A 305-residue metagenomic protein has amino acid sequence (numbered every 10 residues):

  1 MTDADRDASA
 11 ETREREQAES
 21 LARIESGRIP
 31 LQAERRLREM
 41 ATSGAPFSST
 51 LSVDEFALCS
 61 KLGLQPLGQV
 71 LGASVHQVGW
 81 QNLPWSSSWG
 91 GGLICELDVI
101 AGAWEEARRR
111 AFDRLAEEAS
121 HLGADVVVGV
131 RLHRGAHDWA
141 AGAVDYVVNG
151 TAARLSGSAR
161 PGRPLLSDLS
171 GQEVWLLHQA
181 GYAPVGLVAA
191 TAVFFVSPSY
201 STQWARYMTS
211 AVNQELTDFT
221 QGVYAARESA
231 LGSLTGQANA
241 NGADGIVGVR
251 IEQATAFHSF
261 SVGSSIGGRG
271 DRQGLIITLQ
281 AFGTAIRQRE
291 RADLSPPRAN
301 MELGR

Functional and structural regions predicted by a protein language model:
T2-I100, G142-F219, F260-R305: Intrinsic disorder/low-complexity detector
V70, P84-R131, Y207-F257: Short, well-ordered alpha-helical segments
A103, A107, D138-V144: Short, well-structured alpha-helical patches and their helix-loop capping segments that border functional surfaces
V126-D138, G245-F257, G263-T278, A285-I286: Short, conserved loop-to-beta-strand elements that form functional interface hotspots
